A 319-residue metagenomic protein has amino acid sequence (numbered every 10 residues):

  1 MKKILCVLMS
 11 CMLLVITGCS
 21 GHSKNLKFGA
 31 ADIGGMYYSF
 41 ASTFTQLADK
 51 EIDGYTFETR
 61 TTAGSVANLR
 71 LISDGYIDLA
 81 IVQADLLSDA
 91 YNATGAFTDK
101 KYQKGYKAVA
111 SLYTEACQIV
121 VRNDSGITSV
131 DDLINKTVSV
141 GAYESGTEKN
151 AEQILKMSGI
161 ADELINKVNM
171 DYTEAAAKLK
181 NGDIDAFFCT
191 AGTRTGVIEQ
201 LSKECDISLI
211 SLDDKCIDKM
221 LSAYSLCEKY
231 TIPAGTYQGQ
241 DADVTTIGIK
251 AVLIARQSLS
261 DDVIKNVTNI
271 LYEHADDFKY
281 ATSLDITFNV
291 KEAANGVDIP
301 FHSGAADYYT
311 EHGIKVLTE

Functional and structural regions predicted by a protein language model:
M1-M9: Positively charged n-region of N-terminal signal peptides that target proteins for export
V15-G18: C-terminal motif of bacterial Sec signal peptides marking the signal peptidase cleavage site
S20-H22: Bacterial signal peptide processing site
K24-E51, Y55-T56, E115-N181, N295 (+1 more regions): Bilobed "Venus flytrap"/periplasmic-binding protein-like clamshell domains and structurally analogous long
A84-L86, T94-F97, S125, D162-L253 (+1 more regions): Pocket-lining segment of extracytoplasmic ligand-binding domains
T98-L112, C117, T236-T245: A structural signal for short loop-to-beta-strand junctions that line the ligand-binding cleft of periplasmic/secreted
N135-Q153, Y224-P300: Ligand-binding clefts/hinges and TM-proximal coupling segments of bilobed small-molecule sensing domains
M170, E174, K180-N181, A191-L209 (+2 more regions): An extracytoplasmic/periplasmic, membrane-proximal ligand-sensing/linker region
